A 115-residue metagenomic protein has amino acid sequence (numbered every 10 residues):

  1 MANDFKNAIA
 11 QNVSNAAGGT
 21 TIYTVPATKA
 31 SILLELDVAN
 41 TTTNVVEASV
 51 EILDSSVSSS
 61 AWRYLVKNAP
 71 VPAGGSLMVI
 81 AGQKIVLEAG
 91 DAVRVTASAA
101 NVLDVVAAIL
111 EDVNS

Functional and structural regions predicted by a protein language model:
M1-S31, S56, A97-S115: C-terminal interaction-tip segments
T24-P26, D37, G82-K84, R94-T96: A generic local secondary-structure boundary/capping motif
K29-E35, V86-D91: Short, solvent-exposed loop/turn segments enriched in Ser/Thr/Gly
S31-I32, T43-E47, S60, V102-L103: Short acidic/proline- and small/hydrophobic-mixed sequence motifs that coincide with surface turns and coil-to-beta
E35-D37, S49, A92-R94, V106: Beta-strand secondary-structure signal
V38-T43, S98: Short solvent-exposed strand-capping/beta-turn motif centered on an Asx-Ser/Thr pair
E51-S55: Predominantly extracellular/luminal cell-surface or secreted proteins
S56-A92: Intrinsically disordered, low-complexity Pro/Gly/Ser/Thr-rich segments with frequent PxxP/GP/PP motifs and embedded
